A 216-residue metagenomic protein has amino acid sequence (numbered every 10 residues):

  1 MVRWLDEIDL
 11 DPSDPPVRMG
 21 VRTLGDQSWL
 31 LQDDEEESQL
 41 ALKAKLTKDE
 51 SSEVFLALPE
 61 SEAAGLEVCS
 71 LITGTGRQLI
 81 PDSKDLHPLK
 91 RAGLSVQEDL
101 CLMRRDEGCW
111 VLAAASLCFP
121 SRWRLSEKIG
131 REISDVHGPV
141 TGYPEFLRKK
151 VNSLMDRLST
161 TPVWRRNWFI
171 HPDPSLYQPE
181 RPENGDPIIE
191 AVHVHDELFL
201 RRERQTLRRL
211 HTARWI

Functional and structural regions predicted by a protein language model:
M1-I216: Extended, well-ordered protein cores
